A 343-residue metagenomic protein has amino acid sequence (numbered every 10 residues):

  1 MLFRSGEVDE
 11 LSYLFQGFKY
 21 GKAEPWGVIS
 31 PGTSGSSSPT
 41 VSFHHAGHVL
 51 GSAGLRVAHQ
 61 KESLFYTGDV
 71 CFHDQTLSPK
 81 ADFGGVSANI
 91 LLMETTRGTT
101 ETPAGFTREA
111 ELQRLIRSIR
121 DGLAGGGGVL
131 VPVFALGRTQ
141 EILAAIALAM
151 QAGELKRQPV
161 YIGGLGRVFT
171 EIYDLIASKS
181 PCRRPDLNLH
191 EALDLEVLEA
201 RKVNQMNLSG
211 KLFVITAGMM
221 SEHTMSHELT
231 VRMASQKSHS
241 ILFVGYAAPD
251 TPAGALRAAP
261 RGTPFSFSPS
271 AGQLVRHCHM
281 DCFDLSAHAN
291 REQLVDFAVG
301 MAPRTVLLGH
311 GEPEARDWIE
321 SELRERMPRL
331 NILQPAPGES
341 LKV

Functional and structural regions predicted by a protein language model:
M1-E141, A147-E154, P159: His/Asp/Glu-rich metal-coordinating catalytic cores of metallo-dependent phosphodiesterases/hydrolases acting on
F43-G47, F65-V70, L92-T96, P132-F134 (+7 more regions): Active-site neighborhood of phospho(di)ester-bond hydrolases with catalytic His/Asp-centered motifs
A58-Q60, A81-G84, A145-A152, A177-K179 (+4 more regions): Short, solvent-exposed amphipathic alpha-helical segments in soluble enzyme and RNA/protein-processing domains
L115-P252, G309: Hard-cation-handling environments
T224-M233, S286-G300: A short, acidic, amphipathic alpha-helical segment used as a generic capping/interface helix at domain edges
F265-D296: Generic long, charged, amphipathic alpha-helical segments
A298, A302-L308: Proline-aspartate-enriched helix->loop->beta-strand connector
A315-L341: Short acidic, glycine/proline-enriched helix-loop-strand junctions
